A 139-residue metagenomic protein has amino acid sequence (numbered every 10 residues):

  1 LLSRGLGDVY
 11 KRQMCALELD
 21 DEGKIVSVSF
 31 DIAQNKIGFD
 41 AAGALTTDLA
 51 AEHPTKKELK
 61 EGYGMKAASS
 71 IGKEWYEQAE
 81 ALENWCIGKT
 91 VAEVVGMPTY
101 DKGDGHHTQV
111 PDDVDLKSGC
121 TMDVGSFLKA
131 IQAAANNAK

Functional and structural regions predicted by a protein language model:
L1-L6, Y10: Single conserved hydrophobic/aromatic residue that forms the stacking wall/gate of nucleotide- or nucleobase-binding
K11, S118-D123: Extracytoplasmic/periplasmic, Sec-exported soluble proteins
K11-Q34: Active-site and channel-lining beta-strand-loop segments that bind or position nucleotide-derived/phosphorylated
S27-K117: Flexible, solvent-exposed short loops/turns enriched in glycine
M122-K139: Stable alpha-helical structural segments in soluble proteins, enriched in small hydrophobic residues
